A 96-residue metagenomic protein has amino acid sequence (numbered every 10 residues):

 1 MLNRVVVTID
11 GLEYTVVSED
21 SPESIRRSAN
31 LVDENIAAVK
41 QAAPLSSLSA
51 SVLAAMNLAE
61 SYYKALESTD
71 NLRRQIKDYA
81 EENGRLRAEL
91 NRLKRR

Functional and structural regions predicted by a protein language model:
L2, L93-R96: Short hydrophobic/aromatic patches at helix-to-coil boundaries
L2-A50, M56: Short, positively charged
D20, D78-E81: DHp/HisKA dimerization-phosphoacceptor four-helix bundle of two-component histidine kinases and homologous
D33, G84-R87: Structural signal for well-ordered, non-membrane alpha-helices
A42-A54, L58-S61, A65-S68, L72-Q75 (+3 more regions): Heptad-repeat coiled-coil/leucine-zipper oligomerization helices
